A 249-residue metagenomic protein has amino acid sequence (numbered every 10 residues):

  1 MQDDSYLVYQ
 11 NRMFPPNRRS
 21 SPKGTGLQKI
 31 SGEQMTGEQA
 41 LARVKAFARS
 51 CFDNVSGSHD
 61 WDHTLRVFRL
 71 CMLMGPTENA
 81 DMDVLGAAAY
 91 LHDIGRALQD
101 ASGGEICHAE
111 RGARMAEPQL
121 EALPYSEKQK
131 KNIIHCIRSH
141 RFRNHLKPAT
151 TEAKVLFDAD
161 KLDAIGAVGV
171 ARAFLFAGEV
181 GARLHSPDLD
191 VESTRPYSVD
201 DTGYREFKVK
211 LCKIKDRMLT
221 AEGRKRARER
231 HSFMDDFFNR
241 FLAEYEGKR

Functional and structural regions predicted by a protein language model:
D3-D4, V8, G24, E33: Acidic, Ala/Val/Gly-enriched low-complexity intrinsically disordered segments
L7-Q10, P15-R18: Short hydrophobic targeting helices and cationic amphipathic motifs that mediate membrane/organellar targeting
Q34-T36, D53-E78, L91, H145-R249: Divalent metal-dependent phosphate-bond-processing catalytic cores, especially two-metal-ion Mg2+/Mn2+ enzymes that act
M35-R49: Short alpha-helical hairpin
L41, K45, F68, A109 (+3 more regions): An amphipathic alpha-helix signature
M82-A101, H108, G112, A116 (+1 more regions): His-Asp-centered metal-binding catalytic motifs of divalent-metal-dependent phosphohydrolases/nucleases
Q119-V155: Hydrophobic, well-structured mid-protein blocks that either form specific transmembrane helices
